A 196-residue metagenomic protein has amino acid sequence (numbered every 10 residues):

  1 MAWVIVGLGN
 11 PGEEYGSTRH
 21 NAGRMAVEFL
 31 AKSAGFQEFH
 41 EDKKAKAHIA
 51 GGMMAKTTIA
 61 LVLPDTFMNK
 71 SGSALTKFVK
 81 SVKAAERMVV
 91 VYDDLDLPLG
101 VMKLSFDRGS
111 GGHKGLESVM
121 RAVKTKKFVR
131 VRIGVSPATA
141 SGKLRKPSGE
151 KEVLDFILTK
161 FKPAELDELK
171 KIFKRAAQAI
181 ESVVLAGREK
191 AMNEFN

Functional and structural regions predicted by a protein language model:
M1-D107, E117-R132, P137-D155, L166-E194: Nucleotide and nucleotide-moiety/phosphate-recognizing core
S110: Conserved TIR/SEFIR loop-to-helix hotspot centered on a Trp-containing motif with a nearby acidic residue
H113: Glycine-rich phosphate-binding loop at the start of an alpha helix
I157-K160: Intrinsically disordered, low-complexity regions enriched in acidic/Ser/Thr/Pro/Gln residues
